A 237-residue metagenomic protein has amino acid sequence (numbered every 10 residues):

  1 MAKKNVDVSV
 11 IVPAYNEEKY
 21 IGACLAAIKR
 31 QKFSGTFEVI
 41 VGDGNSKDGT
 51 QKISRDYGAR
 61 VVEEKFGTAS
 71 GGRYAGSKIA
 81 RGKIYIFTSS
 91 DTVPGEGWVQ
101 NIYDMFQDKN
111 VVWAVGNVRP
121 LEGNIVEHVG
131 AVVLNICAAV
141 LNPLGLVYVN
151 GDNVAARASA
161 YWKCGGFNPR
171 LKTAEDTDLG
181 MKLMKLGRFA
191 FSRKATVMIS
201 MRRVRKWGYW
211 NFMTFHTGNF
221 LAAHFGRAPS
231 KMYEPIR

Functional and structural regions predicted by a protein language model:
M1-A27: N-proximal low-complexity "stem/linker" segments adjacent to membrane-targeting elements
A26-T36: Short, acidic, metal-binding catalytic loop of nucleotide-sugar glycosyltransferases
A27, D43-Q51, T92: A conserved acidic beta->alpha catalytic loop
G49, T88-M105, M181: Acidic donor-binding/catalytic loop of UDP-sugar-dependent glycosyltransferases, especially processive GT2
E64-A80: Glycine-rich, basic loop-to-helix element that forms the pyrophosphate-binding segment of sugar-nucleotide handling
Y85: Short aromatic/hydrophobic "clamp" motif used to bind/position activated sugar donors
E96-V126: Conserved donor NDP-sugar-binding/catalytic core segment of glycosyltransferases
T173-L179: Acidic donor-binding loop at a coil-to-helix junction in glycosyltransferase catalytic cores that engages
